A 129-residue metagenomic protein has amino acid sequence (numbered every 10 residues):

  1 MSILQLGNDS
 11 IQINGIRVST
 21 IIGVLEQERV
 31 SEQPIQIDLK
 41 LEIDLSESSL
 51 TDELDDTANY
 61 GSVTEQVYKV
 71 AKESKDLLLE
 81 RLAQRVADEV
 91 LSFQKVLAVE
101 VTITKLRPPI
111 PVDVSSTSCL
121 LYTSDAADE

Functional and structural regions predicted by a protein language model:
M1-E32: N-terminal presequence-like segments and the immediate start of the first folded domain
I11-I13, V86, V101-I103: Extended beta-sheet lipid-handling architectures
R17-I22, L41-L45, K105-R107: Beta-strand elements of well-folded, non-transmembrane domains
Q27-F93: Histidine-centered catalytic/metal-coordination loop motif
D38-E42, E100-T104, L120: Solvent-exposed beta-strand sheet faces enriched in polar/charged residues
A98-T102, R107-V112: C-terminal structural segments of small proteins and small subunits
Y122-A127: Conserved small/polar residues in nucleotide/adenosyl-binding loops
